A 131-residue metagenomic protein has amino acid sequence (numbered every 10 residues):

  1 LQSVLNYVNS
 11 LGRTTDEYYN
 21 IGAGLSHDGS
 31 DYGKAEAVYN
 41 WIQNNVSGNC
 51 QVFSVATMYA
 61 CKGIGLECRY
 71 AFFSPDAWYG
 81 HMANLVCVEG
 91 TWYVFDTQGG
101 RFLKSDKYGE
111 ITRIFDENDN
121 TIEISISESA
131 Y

Functional and structural regions predicted by a protein language model:
L1-A23, G65-L66, G99-G100, F115-D119 (+1 more regions): Linear, non-domain "peripheral" regions
L1-N49, V55: Secondary-structure boundary elements
S3, T14-T15, A35-A37, E89 (+3 more regions): A general marker of short, structured functional hotspots
S10, D31-G33, N84, K107 (+1 more regions): Alpha-helical protein-protein interaction elements
N49-C50, D96: Secondary-structure junction/capping motif
V55-N120, S129: Hydrophobic/aromatic-rich core segments of domains that either
